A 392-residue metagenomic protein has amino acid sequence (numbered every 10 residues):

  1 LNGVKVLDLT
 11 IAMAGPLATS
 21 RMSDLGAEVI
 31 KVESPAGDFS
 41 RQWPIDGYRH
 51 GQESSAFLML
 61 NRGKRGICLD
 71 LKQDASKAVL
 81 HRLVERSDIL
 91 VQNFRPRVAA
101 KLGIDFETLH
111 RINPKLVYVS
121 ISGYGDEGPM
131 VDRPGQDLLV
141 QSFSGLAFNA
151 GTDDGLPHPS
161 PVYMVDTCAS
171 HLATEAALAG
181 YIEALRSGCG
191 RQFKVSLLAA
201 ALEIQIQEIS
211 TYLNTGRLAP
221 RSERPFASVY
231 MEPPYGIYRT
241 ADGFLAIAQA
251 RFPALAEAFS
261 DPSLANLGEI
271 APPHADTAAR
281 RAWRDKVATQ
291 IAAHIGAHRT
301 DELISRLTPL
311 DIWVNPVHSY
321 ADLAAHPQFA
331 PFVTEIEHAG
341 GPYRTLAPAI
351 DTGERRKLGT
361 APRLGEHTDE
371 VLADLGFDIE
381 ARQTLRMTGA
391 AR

Functional and structural regions predicted by a protein language model:
L1-C189, R221, D301, R363 (+1 more regions): N-terminal helix-loop segment corresponding to the beta1-alpha1 unit of nucleotide/adenylate-binding folds
L1-K5, R239, Y320-R392: Terminal low-complexity tails and localization/encapsulation signals of metabolic enzymes
A36, G123-G125, L197-L202, D242-F244 (+2 more regions): Glycine-rich beta-alpha junction loops
Q42-I45, Y212-E223, F259, L264-I270 (+1 more regions): Short, surface-exposed loop/helix-turn segments at secondary-structure junctions that function as lids/hinges flanking
R49, F57, A219-P220, R224-Y230 (+4 more regions): Short Gly/Pro-enriched turn/cap motifs at secondary-structure boundaries
P157-C168, G190-Q192, E223-F226, P233-Y235 (+3 more regions): A short glycine-threonine-serine/GTX helix/turn-capping micro-motif
Y181-F226: Substrate-binding/catalytic subdomain of NAD(P)-dependent oxidoreductase enzymes
V229, P233-L310, V314: Aromatic-enriched alpha-helical interface/lid elements that frame and gate functional surfaces
